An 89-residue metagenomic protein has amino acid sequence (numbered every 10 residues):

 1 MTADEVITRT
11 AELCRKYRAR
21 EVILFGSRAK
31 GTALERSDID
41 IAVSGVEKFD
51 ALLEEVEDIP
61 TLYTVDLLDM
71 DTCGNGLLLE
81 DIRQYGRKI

Functional and structural regions predicted by a protein language model:
M1-E21, A29-E35, S44-I89: Catalytic core of pol beta-like nucleotidyltransferases
